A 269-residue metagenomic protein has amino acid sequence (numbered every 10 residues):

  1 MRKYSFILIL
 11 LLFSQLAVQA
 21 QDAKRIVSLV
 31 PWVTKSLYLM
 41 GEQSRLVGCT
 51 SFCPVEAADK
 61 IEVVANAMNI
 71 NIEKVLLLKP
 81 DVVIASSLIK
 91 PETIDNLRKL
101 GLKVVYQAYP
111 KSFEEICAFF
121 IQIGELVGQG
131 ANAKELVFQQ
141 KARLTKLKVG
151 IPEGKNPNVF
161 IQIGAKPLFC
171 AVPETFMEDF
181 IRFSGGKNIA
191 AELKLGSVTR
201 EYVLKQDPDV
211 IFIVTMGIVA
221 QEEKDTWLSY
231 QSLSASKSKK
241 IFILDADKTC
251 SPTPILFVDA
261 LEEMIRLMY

Functional and structural regions predicted by a protein language model:
Y4-S14: Sec-dependent N-terminal signal peptides
L16-A20: Sec/Tat signal peptide C-region and signal peptidase I cleavage site
K24-L37, A131-S184: Basic- and aromatic-lined ligand-binding clefts that recognize polyanionic substrates
K24-R25, I70, E115-G128, K134 (+3 more regions): Structured C-terminal subdomain patch of bacterial secreted/periplasmic proteins
R25-I89, V105, I189-E192: A short, structured surface patch at a secondary-structure boundary
T50, E174-G196, I243: His/Asp/Glu-enriched short active-site or ligand-binding loop at hydrolase and phosphoryl-transfer sites
P54, T93-Q122: Flexible loop/hinge segments that line or gate small-molecule binding clefts
I72-K79, K99-L100, T199-V210: Short helices/loops that flank or line small-molecule/ion binding pockets
